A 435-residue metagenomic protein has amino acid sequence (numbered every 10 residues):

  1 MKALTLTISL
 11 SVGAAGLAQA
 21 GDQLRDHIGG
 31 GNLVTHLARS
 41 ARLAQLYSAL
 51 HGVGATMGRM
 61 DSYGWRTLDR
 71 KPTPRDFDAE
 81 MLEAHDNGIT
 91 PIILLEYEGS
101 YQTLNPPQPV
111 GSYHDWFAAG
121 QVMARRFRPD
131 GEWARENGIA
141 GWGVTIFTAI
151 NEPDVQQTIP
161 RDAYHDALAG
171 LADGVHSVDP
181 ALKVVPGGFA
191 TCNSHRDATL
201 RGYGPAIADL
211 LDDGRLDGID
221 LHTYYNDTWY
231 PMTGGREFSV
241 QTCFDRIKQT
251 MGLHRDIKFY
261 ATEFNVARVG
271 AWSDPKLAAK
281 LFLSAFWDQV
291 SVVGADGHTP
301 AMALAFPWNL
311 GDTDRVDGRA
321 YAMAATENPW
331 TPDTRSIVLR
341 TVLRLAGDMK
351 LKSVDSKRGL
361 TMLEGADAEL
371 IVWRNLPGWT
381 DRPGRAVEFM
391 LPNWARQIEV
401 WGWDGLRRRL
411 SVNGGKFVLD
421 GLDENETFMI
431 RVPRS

Functional and structural regions predicted by a protein language model:
K2-A14: Bacterial N-terminal signal peptides
Q19-R39: Mature N-terminal, pre-catalytic/accessory segment of carbohydrate-active enzymes
L43-L216, D220-W229: Substrate-binding cleft and catalytic face of glycoside hydrolase catalytic domains, especially the flexible beta-alpha
F189-D220, V266-F286, T299, G311-A320: Substrate-binding cleft/loops of secretory-pathway carbohydrate-active enzymes
M232-D314, V342: Catalytic-core region of carbohydrate-active enzymes that cleave or remodel glycosidic bonds
S291-L304, W308-D367: Glycan-recognition and catalytic regions of carbohydrate-active enzymes
S353-R396, G402-D404, D423-F428, S435: Carbohydrate-binding surface patches
W401-G415: Solvent-exposed beta-strand/loop surfaces of large extracellular or lumenal domains
